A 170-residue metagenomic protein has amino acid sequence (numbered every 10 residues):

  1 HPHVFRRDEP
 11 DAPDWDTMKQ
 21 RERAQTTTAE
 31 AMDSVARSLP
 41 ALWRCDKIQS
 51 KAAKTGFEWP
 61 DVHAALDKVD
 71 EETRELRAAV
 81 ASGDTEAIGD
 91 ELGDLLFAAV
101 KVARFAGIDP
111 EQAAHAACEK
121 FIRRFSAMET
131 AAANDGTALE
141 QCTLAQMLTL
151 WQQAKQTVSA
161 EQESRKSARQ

Functional and structural regions predicted by a protein language model:
P2-L92, L96-Q170: Flexible "arm" and connector segments at domain edges
